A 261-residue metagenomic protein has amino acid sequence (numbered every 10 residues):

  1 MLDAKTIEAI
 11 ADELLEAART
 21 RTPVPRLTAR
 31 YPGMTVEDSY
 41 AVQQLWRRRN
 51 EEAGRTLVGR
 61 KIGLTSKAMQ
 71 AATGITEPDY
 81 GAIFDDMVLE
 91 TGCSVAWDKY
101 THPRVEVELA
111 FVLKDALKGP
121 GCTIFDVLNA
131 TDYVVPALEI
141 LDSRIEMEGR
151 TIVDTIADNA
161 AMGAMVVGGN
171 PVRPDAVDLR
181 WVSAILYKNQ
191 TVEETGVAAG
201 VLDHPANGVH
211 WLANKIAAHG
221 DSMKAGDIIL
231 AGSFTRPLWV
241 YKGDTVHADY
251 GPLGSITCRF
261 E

Functional and structural regions predicted by a protein language model:
L2-H204, T245, L253-E261: Catalytic-core "active-site belt" of small-molecule-metabolizing enzymes, emphasizing His/Asp/Glu-rich regions
D175-A176, G232-S233, P237-V240, T257: Short active-site-adjacent structural elements
V209-P237: A conserved acidic, glycine/proline-rich C-terminal tail/linker
K215, D244-V246: Juxtamembrane/interface motifs at transmembrane-helix termini
